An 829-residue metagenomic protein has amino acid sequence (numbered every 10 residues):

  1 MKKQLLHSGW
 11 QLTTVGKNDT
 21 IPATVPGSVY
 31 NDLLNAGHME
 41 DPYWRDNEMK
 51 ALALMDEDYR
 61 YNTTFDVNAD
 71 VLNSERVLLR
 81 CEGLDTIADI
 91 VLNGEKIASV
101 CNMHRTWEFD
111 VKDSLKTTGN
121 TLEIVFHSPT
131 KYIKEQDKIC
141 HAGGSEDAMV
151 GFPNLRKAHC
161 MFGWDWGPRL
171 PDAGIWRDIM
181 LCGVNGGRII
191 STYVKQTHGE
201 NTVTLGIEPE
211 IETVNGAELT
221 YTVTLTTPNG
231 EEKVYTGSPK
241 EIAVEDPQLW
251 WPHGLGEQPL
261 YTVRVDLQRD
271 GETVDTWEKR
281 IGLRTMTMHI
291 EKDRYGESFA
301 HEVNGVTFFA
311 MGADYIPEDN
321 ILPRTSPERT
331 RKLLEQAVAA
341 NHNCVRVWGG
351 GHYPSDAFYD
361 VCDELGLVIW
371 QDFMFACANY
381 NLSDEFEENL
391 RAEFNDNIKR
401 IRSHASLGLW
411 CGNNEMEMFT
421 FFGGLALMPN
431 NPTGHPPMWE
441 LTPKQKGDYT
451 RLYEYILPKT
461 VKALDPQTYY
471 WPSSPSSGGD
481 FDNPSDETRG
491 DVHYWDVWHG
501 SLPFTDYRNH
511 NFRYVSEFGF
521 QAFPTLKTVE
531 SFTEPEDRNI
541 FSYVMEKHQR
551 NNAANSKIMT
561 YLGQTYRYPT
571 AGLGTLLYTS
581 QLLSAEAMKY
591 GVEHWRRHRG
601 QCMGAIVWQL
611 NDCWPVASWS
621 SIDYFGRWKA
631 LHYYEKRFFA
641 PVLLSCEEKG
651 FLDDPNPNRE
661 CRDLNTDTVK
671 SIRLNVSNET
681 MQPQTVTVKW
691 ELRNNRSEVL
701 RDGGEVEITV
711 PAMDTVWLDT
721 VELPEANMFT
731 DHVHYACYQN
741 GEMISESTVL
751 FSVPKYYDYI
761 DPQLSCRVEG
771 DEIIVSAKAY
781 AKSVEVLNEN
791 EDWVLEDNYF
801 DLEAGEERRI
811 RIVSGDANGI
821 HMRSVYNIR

Functional and structural regions predicted by a protein language model:
M1-C344, R597-H598, C602, R627 (+1 more regions): Secreted/periplasmic carbohydrate-active enzymes, especially glycoside hydrolases
T14-V15, P171-G174, E417, L452 (+1 more regions): Substrate-binding clefts and catalytic carboxylate motifs of secreted carbohydrate-active enzymes
D165-P168, P252, D314-S326, H342-G351 (+4 more regions): The substrate-binding groove and active-site-proximal loops of carbohydrate-active enzymes, especially glycoside
F308, A340-C344, D363-V368, S403-L409 (+2 more regions): Loop/turn elements at helix/coil->beta-strand transitions in domains of secreted/extracellular proteins
M311-A313, V345-V347, I369-Q371, Y514-S516 (+1 more regions): Hydrophobic faces of well-ordered beta-strands that scaffold small-molecule active sites in alpha/beta enzyme cores
Q336-A337, C362, I401, W595: Generic structural signal for hydrophobic
C344-L390, P484-Y494, W498-S501: Aromatic-lined substrate-binding rim segments of carbohydrate-active enzymes
S383-G479: Active-site neighborhood of glycoside hydrolase catalytic domains
